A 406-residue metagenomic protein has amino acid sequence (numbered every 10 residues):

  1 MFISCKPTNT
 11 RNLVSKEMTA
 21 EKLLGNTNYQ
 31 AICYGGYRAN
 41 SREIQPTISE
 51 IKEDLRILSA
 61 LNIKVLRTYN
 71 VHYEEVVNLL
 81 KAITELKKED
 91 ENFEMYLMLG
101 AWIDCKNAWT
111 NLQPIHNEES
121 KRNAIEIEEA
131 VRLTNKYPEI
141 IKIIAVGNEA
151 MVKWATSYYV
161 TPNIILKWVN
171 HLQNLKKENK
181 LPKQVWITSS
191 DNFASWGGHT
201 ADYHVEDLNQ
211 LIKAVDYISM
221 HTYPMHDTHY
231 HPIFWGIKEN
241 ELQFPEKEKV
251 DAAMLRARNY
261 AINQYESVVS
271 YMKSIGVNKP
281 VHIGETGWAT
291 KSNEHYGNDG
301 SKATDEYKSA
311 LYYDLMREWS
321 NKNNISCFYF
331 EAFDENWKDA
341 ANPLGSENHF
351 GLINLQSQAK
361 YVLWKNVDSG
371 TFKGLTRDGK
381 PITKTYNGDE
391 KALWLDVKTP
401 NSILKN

Functional and structural regions predicted by a protein language model:
T8-D54: Boundary/entry segment of secreted carbohydrate-active catalytic domains
T10-E21, N26-T27, E294-L315, W319-N406: Aromatic-rich peripheral "rim/lid" segments of glycoside hydrolase catalytic domains that contact and position glycan
E43-P46, R67-L79, C105-N107, K121-N123 (+4 more regions): Acidic-and-aromatic substrate-binding clefts and catalytic sites of carbohydrate-active enzymes
E50-E75: Catalytic domains of carbohydrate-active enzymes, especially glycoside hydrolases
L66, I144, I218, I283-E285 (+1 more regions): Conserved, mostly hydrophobic/aromatic
N78-V185, I283: Substrate-binding cleft of extracellular glycoside hydrolase catalytic domains
S120-R122, M151-I283, A289, N293: Noncatalytic carbohydrate-binding groove/subsite architecture in carbohydrate-active enzymes
